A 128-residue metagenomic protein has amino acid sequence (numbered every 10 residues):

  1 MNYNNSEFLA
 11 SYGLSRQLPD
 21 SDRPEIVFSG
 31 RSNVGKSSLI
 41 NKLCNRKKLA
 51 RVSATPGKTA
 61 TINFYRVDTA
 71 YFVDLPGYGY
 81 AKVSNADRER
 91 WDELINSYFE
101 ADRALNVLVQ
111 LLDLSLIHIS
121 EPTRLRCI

Functional and structural regions predicted by a protein language model:
M1-L75, Y80: Conserved G1/Walker A P-loop phosphate-binding module
P19, V83-S84, S120-P122: Short, well-ordered secondary-structure micro-motifs
N45-L49, A101, L125: Conserved amphipathic alpha-helical interaction elements at protein-protein interfaces in regulatory, energy-coupling
K48, T61, D87-W91, S120: Helical mechanochemical/support elements of P-loop NTPase systems and associated helical scaffolds
Y78, L114-S115: Short glycine-rich anion-binding loops that position phosphate/pyrophosphate groups of nucleotides and phosphorylated
Y78-R88: Flexible beta-alpha connector loops of hexameric P-loop NTPases
D87-L114: Inter-motif core of Ras-like GTPase G domains
I117-E121, L125-I128: Single conserved hydrophobic/aromatic residue that forms the stacking wall/gate of nucleotide- or nucleobase-binding
